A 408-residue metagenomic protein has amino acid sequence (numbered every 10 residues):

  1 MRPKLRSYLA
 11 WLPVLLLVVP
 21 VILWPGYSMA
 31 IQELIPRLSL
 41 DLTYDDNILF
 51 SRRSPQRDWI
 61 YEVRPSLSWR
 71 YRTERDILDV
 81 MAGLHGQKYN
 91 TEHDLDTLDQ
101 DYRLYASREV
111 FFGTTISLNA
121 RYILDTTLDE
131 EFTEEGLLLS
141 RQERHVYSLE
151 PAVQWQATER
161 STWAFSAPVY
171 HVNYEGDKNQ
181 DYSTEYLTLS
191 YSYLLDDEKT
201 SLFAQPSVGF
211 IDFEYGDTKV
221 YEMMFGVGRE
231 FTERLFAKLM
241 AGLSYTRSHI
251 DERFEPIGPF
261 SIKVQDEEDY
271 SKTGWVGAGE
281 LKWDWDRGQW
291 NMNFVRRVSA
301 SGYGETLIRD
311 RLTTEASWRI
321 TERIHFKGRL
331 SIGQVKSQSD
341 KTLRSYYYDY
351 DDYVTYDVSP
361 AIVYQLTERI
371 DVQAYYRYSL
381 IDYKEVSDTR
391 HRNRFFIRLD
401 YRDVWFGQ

Functional and structural regions predicted by a protein language model:
M1-K4, I22-P25: Intrinsic disorder/low-complexity segments
R2-P13: Bacterial N-terminal signal peptides that target proteins for export
W11-W24: Bacterial N-terminal signal peptides
M29-Q408: Gram-negative and organellar
